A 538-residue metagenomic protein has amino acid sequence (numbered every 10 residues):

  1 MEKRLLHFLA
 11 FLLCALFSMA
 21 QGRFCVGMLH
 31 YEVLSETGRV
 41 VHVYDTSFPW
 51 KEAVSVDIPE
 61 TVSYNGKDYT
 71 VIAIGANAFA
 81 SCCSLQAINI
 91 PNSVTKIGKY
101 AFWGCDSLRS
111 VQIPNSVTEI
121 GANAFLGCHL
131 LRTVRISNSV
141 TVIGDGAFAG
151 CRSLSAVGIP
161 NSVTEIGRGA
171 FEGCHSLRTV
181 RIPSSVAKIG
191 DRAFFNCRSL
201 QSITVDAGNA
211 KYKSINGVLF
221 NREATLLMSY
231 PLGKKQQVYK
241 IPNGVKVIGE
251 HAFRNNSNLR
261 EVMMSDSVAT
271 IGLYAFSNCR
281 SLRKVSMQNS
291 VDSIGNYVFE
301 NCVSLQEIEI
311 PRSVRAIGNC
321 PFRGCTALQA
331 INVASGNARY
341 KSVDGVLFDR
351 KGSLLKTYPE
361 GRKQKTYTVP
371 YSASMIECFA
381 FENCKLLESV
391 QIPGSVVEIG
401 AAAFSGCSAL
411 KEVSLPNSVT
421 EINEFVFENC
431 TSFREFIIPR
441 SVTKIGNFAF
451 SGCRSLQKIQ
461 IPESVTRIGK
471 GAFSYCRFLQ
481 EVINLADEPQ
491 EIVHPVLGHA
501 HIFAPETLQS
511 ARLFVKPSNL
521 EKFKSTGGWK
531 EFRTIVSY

Functional and structural regions predicted by a protein language model:
K3-F11: Sec-dependent signal peptide recognition, specifically the positively charged N-region followed immediately by
F11-M19: Hydrophobic h-region of N-terminal signal peptides that target proteins for export in Gram-negative bacteria
S18-G22, G27: Boundary at the C-terminal end of the N-terminal hydrophobic targeting segment
S35-G38, K51-A73, C83-K96, D106-E119 (+19 more regions): Structural signature of tandem-repeat unit edges
H42-Y44: Non-globular, low-complexity intrinsically disordered regions
G75-A78, G98-W103, G121-L126, R132 (+15 more regions): Consensus positions within tandem repeat domains that build extended binding/scaffold surfaces
C476, V496-Q509: Short, conserved loop/helix-junction motifs that constitute active-site signature segments in enzyme catalytic cores
